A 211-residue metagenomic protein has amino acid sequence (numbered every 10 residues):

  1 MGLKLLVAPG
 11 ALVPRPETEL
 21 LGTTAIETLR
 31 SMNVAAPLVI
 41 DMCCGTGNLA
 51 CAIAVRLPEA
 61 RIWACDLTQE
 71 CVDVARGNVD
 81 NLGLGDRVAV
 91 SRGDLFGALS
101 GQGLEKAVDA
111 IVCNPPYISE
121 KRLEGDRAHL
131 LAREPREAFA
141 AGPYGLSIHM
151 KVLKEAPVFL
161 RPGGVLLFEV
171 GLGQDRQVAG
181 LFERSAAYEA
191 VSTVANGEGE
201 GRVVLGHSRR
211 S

Functional and structural regions predicted by a protein language model:
M1-V7: Conserved adenine-nucleotide phosphate-binding loops and their immediately adjacent elements
K4, R61, R87-A89, E189-S192: Conserved beta-strand segments of alpha/beta enzyme cores
V13, L20-G125: Conserved SAM/SAH cofactor-binding pocket of Class I
A25, I53, L130, V152-A156: Class I S-adenosylmethionine-dependent transferase superfamily signal
P58, L84, P135, A186-A187: Proline-centered flexible-loop/turn and helix-kink motifs
Y117, H207-R210: C-terminal beta-strand of the catalytic ATP-binding
Y117-I148: Mobile active-site "lid"/loop adjacent to the S-adenosyl-L-methionine
P143-S208: Conserved Class I SAM-dependent methyltransferase catalytic core
